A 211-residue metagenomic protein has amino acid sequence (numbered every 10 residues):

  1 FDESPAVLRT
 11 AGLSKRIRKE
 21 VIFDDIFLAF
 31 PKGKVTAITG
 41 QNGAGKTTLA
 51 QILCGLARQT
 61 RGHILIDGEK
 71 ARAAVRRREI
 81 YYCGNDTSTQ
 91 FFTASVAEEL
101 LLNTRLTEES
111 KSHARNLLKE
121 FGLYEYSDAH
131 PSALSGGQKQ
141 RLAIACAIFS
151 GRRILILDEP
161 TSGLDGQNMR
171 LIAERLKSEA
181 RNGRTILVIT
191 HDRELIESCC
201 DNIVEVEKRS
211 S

Functional and structural regions predicted by a protein language model:
T39-Q41: The feature captures the beta-strand-to-loop junction immediately N-terminal to the Walker
C54: Helix-to-loop junction immediately C-terminal to a conserved catalytic motif
G62-R78: Conserved ABC transporter NBD signature motif
E109-Y126: Conserved ABC ATPase "signature" region
H130-L134, Q138: Conserved ABC ATPase signature
L155-D158: Catalytic Walker B motif of ABC-type/P-loop ATPase nucleotide-binding domains
D165: ABC-family nucleotide-binding domains
